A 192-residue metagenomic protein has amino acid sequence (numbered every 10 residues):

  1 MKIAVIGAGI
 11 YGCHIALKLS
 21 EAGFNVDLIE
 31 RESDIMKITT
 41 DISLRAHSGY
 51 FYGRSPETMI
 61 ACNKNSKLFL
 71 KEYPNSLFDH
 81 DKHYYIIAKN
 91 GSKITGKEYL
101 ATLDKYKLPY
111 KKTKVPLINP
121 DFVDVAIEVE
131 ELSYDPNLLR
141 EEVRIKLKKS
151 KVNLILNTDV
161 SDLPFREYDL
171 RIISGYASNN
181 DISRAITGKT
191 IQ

Functional and structural regions predicted by a protein language model:
K2-D27: N-terminal Rossmann-like FAD-binding beta1-loop-alpha1 element of flavoenzymes
Y11, D34, S178: Conserved Rossmann-like nucleotide-cofactor binding loop
H14-K18, A22, A46, N75-D79 (+1 more regions): Active-site substrate-recognition segment that forms the wall of the catalytic cavity or substrate channel
S20-D41: Glycine-rich FAD pyrophosphate-binding loop
F24, L108, V152: Short phosphate-binding/catalytic loops that engage adenosine nucleotides
S43-V125: Dinucleotide-binding Rossmann-like beta1-alpha1 core, especially the glycine-rich loop that anchors the ADP
Y134-Q192: Predominantly flavin-linked oxidoreductase catalytic cores and closely associated redox partners
